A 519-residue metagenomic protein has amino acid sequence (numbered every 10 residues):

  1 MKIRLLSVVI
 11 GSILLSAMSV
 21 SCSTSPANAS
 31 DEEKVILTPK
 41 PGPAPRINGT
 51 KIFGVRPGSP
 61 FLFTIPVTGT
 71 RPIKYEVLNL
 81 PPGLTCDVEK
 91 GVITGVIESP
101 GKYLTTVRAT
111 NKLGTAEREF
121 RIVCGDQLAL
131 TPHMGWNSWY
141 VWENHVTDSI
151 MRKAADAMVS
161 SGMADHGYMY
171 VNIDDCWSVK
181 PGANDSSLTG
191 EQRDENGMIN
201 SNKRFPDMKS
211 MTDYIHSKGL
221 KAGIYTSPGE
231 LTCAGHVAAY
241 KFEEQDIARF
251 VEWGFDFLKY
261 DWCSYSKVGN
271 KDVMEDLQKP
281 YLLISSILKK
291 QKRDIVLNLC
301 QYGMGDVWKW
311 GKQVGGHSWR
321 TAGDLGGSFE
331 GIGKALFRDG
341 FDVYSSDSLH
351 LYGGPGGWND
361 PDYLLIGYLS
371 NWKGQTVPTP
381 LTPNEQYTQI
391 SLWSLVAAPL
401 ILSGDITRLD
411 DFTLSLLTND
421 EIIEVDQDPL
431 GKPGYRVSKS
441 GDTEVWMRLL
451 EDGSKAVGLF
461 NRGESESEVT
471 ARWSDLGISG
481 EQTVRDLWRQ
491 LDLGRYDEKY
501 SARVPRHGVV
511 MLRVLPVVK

Functional and structural regions predicted by a protein language model:
E33-V35, G114-G125: C-terminal edge beta-strand
P45-P72: Solvent-exposed, low-complexity, repeat-rich "mucin-like" stalks and linkers
V77-T94: Low-complexity "stalk/linker" and mucin-like segments enriched in Ser/Thr/Pro/Ala/Gly
Y140, A154, M158-V273: Aromatic-lined carbohydrate-binding/catalytic grooves of carbohydrate-active enzymes
Q245, D294-D405: Glycan-recognition surfaces
Y387, W393-V396, I401-S403, K439-I478 (+1 more regions): Carbohydrate-binding surface patches
R495-K519: C-terminal beta-strand-rich structural cap/linker in extracellular carbohydrate-active enzymes
